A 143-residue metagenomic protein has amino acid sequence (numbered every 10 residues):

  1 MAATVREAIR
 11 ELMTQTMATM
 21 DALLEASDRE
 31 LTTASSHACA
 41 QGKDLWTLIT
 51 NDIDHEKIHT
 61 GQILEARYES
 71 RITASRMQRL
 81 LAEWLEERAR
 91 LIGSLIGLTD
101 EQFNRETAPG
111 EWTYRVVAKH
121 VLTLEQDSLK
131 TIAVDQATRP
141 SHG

Functional and structural regions predicted by a protein language model:
M1-G143: Aromatic-glycine hotspot motif
